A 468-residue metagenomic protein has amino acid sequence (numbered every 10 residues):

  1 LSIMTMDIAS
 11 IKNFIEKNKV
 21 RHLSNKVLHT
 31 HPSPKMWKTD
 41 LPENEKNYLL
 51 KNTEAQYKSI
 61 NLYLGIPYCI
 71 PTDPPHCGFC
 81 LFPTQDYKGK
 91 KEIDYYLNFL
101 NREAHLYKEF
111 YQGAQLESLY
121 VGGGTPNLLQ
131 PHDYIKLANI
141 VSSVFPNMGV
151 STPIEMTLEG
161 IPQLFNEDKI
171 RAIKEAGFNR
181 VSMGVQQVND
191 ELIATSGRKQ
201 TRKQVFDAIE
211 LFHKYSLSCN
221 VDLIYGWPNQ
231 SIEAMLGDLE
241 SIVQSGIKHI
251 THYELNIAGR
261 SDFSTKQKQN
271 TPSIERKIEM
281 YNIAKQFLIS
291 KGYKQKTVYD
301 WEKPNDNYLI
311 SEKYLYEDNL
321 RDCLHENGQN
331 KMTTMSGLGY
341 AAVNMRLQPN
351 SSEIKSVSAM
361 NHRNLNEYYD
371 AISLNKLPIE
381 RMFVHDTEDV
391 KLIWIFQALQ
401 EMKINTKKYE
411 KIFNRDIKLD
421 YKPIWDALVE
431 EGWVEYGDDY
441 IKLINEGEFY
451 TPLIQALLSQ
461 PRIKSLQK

Functional and structural regions predicted by a protein language model:
L1-Y63, P71, E431: Flexible, acidic/Gly-rich N-terminal and inter-domain linker regions that tether and position cofactor-handling modules
Q56-N98: Canonical Radical SAM [4Fe-4S] cluster-binding loop centered on the CxxxCxxC motif and its immediate flanking residues
C69, A342-V343, E448: Short, glycine-/Ser/Thr-/acidic-enriched flexible segments
T84-K108, E117-Y120, G124-R415: C-terminal scaffold of the Radical SAM
R415-A427: Short amphipathic alpha-helical interaction segments
V429-D439: A short, conserved structural fragment
Y440-I444: Minor-groove-contacting beta-hairpin "wing" of winged helix-turn-helix DNA-binding domains
E448-K468: Short, amphipathic alpha-helical interaction segments positioned at domain boundaries
